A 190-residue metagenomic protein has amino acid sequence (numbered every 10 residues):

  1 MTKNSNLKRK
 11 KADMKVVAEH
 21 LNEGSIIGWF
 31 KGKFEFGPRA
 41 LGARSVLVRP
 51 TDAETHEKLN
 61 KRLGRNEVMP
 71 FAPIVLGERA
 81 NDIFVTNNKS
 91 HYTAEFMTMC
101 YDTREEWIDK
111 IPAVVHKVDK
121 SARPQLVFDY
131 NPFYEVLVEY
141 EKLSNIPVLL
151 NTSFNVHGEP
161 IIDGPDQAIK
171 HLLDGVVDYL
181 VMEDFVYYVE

Functional and structural regions predicted by a protein language model:
M1-E190: Flexible beta->alpha loop and helix N-cap segments adjacent to enzyme active/binding sites
